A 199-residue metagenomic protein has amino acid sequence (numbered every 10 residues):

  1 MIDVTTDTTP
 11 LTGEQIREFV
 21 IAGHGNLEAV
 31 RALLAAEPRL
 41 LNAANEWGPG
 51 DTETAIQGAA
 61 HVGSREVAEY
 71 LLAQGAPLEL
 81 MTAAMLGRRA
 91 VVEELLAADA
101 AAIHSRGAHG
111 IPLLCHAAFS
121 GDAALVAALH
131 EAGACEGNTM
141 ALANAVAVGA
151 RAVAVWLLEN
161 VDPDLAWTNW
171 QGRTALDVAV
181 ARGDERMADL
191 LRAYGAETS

Functional and structural regions predicted by a protein language model:
I2-V20, E69-T82, A98, E131-A132 (+2 more regions): Ankyrin-repeat-protein effector appendages
T5-G48, G87-S105: N-terminal segments that cap or nucleate solenoid repeat domains
T9-I21, N42-G58, P77-A84, S105-H116 (+2 more regions): Ankyrin-repeat boundary/"N-cap" motif
V20-N26, T54-S64, T82-R88, H116-D122 (+2 more regions): Ankyrin repeat A-helix N-terminal signature
N26-L34, S64-L72, R88-L96, D122-H130 (+2 more regions): Ankyrin repeat structural motif
R39-N42, P77, A101-A102, G133-C135 (+2 more regions): The conserved C-terminal loop/turn that links adjacent ankyrin repeats
G107, P112-L113, F119-A128, A132: Ligand-binding grooves and catalytic loops that recognize ribose/phosphate and carbohydrate rings, and esterified lipid
T139-R182: Ankyrin-repeat and related helical/solenoid repeat scaffolds used for protein-protein interactions
